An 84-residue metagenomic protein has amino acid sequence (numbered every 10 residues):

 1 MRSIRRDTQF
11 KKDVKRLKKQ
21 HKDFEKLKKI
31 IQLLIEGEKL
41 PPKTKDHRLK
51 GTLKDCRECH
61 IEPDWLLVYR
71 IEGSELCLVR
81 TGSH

Functional and structural regions predicted by a protein language model:
M1-S3, Q9-F24, L49-K50, R57-L66 (+1 more regions): Enriched for short, Lys/Arg-rich terminal
F24-I35: PIN-domain endoribonuclease scaffold, especially VapC-family toxins
L34-H60: A short, surface-exposed loop/turn module that caps and links secondary-structure elements
